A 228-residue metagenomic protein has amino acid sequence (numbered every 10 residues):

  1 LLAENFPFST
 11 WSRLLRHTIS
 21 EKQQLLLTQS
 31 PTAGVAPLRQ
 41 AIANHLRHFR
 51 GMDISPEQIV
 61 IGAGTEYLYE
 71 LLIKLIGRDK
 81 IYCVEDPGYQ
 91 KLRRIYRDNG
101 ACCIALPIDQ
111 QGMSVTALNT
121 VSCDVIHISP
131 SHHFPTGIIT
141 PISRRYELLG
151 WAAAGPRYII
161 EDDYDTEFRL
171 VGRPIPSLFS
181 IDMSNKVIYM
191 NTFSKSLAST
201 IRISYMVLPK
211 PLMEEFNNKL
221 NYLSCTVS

Functional and structural regions predicted by a protein language model:
L1, S129-H132, S194, L220: Short, histidine-centered active-site or binding-site loop motifs used for metal coordination, general acid-base
L1-K22: Conserved N-terminal helix/loop that builds the PLP phosphate-binding region of the aspartate aminotransferase-like
A3-P7, F134-T136, E167-F168, S199: Short catalytic/ligand-binding loop motif for oxyanion handling, primarily in non-cytosolic enzymes, centered on
P7-F8, L170-G172, I181, S199-I201 (+1 more regions): Short glycine/proline-enriched turns and hinge-like loops at secondary-structure junctions
L15-P156, T166-F168, R173-I181, I188: Conserved core of the PLP fold type I
D162-D163: Walker B catalytic acidic pair
I188-S228: PLP-dependent aminotransferase class I/II
